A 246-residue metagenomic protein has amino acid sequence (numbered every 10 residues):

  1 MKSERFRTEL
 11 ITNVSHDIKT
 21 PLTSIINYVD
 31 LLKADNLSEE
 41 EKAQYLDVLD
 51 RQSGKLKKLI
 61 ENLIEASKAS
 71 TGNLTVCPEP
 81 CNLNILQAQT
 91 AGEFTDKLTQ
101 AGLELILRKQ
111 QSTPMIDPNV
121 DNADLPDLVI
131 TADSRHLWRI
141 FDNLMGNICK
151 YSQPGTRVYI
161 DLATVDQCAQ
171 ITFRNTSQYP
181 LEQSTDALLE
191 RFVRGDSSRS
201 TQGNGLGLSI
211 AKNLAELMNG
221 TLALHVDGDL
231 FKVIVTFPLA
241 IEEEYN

Functional and structural regions predicted by a protein language model:
R51-L56: Short alpha-helical segment of the dimerization/phosphotransfer core of two-component systems
T71-P78, D117-P118, L125-A132: Conserved micro-motifs of the catalytic ATP-binding
K97-P126: Short conserved segments within the C-terminal catalytic ATPase subdomain
Q110, G155-Q167: Short beta-strand/loop element within the Bergerat-fold HATPase_c
I148-C149: Short helix-loop "hinge" at the ATP-lid/N-box region of the Bergerat-fold HATPase_c
P180-V193: Short conserved segment of the HATPase_c
